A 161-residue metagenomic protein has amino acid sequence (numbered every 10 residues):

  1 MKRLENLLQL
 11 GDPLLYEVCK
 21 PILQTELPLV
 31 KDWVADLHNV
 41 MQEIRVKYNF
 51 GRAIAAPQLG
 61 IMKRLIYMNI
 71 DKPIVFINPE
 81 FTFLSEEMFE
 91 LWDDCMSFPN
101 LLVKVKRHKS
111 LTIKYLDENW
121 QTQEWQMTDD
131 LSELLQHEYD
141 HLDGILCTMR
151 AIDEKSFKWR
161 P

Functional and structural regions predicted by a protein language model:
M1-P161: Positively charged
